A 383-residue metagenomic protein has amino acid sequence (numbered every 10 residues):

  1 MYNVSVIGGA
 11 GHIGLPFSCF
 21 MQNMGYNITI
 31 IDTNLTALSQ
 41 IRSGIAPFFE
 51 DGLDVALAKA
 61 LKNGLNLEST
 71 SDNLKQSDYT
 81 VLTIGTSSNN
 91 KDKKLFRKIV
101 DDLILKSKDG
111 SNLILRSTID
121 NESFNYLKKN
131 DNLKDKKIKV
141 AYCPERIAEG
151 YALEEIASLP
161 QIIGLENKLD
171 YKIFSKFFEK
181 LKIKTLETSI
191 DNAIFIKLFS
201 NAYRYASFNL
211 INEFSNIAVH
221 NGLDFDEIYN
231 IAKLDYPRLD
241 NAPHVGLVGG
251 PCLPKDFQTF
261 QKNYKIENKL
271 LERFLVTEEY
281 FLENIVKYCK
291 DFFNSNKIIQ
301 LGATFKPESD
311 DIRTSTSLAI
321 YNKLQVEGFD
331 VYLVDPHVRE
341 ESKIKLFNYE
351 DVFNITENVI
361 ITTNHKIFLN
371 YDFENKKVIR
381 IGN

Functional and structural regions predicted by a protein language model:
M1-N383: Structural/interface elements that position substrates and couple domains in central-metabolism enzymes
